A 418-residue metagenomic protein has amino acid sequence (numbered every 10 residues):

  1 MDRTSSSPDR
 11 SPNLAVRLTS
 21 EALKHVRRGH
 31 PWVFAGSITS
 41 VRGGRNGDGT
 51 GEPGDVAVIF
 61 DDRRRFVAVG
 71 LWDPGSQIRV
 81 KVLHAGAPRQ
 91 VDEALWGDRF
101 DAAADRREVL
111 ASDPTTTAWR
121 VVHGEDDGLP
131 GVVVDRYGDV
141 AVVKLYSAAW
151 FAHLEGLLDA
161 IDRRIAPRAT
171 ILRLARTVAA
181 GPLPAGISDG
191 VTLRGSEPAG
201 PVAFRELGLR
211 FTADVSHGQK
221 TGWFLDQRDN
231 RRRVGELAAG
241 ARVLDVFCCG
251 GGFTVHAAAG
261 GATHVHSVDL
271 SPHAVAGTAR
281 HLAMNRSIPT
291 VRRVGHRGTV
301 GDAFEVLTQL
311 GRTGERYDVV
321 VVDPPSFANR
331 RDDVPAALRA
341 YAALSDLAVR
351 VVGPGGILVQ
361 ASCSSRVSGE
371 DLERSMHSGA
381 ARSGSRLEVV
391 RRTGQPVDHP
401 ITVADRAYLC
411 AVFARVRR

Functional and structural regions predicted by a protein language model:
M1-G138: Non-catalytic accessory regions of SAM-dependent methyltransferases
V122-D135, F151-F224: Non-catalytic substrate-recognition/targeting regions of SAM-dependent transferases
G240-C249: Conserved class I S-adenosyl-L-methionine
G250-T263: Conserved SAM-binding loop of SAM-dependent methyltransferases across substrates and taxa, primarily the Class I
H264-D269: Conserved SAM-binding motif I beta-strand of class I
H273-D318: S-adenosyl-L-methionine
A274, Y317-L347, G353: Mobile active-site "lid"/loop adjacent to the S-adenosyl-L-methionine
A343, I357-R418: C-terminal catalytic and target-recognition region of SAM-dependent MTase-like enzymes, primarily methyltransferases
